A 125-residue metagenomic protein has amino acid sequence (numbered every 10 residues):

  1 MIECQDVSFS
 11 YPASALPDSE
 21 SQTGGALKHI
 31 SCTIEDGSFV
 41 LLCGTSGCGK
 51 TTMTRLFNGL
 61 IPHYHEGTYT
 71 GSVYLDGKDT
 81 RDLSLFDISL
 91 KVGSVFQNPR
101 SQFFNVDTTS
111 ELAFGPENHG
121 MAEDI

Functional and structural regions predicted by a protein language model:
C4-S10, D18-V40, G71-V73: Conserved beta-strand
P12, I61-G67, Y74, E117: A position-specific signal in ABC ATPase nucleotide-binding domains
S21, G67, H119-I125: Short coil-to-helix "N-cap" segments within the ABC nucleotide-binding domain's helical subdomain
C43-S46: The feature captures the beta-strand-to-loop junction immediately N-terminal to the Walker
T51: Walker A/P-loop
N58: Helix-to-loop junction immediately C-terminal to a conserved catalytic motif
I61, S72-D87, A122: ABC ATPase NBD Q-loop/coupling interface
K91-S94, N98-R100, F104-G120: Q-loop/switch helix immediately C-terminal to the Walker
